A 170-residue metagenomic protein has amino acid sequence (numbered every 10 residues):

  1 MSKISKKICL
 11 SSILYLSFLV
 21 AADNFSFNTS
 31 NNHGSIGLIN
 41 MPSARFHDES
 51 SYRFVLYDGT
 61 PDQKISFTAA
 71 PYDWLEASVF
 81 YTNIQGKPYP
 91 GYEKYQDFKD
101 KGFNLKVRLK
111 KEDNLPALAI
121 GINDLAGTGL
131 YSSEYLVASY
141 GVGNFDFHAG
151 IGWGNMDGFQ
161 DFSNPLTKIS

Functional and structural regions predicted by a protein language model:
M1-N32: Cleavable N-terminal export/targeting peptides
A22-S133, Y140-F145, G154-G158, K168-S170: Transmembrane beta-barrel domains of Gram-negative outer membranes and organellar outer membranes
H148-G150: Alpha-helical interaction elements
F159-S163: Outer-membrane beta-barrel and related beta-rich outer-membrane complex signature in Gram-negative bacteria
